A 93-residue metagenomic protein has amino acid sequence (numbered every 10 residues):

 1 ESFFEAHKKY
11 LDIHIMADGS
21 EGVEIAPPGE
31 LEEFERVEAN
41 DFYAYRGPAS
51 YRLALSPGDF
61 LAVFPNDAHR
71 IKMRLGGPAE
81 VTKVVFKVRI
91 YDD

Functional and structural regions predicted by a protein language model:
F4-H7: Short loop/turn motifs at secondary-structure junctions and domain boundaries
K9-L11, I15-E30, V37-Y43: Glycine- and acidic-residue-biased ligand/ion/polar-headgroup-sensing regions
I13, F60-A62, P78-D93: A short hydrophobic beta-strand segment most commonly corresponding to one strand of the jelly-roll/cupin
I13, S50-L53: Short, surface-exposed secondary-structure edge patches
L31-F34, I71: A short local loop/turn or secondary-structure capping micro-motif enriched for an aromatic residue
R46-S50, D59: A gly/proline- and charged-residue-enriched helix-loop-helix capping module
A54-K72: Conserved metal-binding segment of the jelly-roll/cupin
M73-G77: Short proline/glycine-enriched turn/loop segments at secondary-structure junctions
